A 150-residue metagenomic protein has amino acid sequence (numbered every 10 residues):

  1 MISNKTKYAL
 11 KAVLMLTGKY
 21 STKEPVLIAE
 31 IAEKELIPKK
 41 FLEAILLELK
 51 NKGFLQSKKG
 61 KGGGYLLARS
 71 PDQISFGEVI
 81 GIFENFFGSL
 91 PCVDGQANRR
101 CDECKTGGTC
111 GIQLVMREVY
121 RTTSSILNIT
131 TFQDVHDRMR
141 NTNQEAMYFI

Functional and structural regions predicted by a protein language model:
M1-V13: Short alpha-helical segments that sit at the start of domains
G18-K23, R69-S70: Short helix-capping/hinge SLiMs at alpha-helix to coil transitions
A29-E35: A short alpha-helical element within helix-turn-helix/winged-helix DNA-binding domains across DNA-binding proteins
K40: Key DNA-contact positions within bacterial/archaeal DNA-binding proteins
I45-K50: Basic amphipathic alpha-helical segments that dock to polyanions
F54-K61, L66-A68: Beta-hairpin "wing" of winged helix-turn-helix
P71-Q96, I112, M116, R121: Conserved segment of winged-helix/HTH DNA-binding domains
D94-I150: C-terminal regulatory/oligomerization modules of transcriptional regulators
